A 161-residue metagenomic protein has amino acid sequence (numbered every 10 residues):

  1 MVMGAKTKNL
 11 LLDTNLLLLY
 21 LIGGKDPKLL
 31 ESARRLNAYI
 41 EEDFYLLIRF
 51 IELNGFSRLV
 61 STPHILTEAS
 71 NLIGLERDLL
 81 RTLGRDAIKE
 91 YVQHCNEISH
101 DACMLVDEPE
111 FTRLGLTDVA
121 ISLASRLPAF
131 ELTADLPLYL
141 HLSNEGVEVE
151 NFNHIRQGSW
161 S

Functional and structural regions predicted by a protein language model:
M1-S61, E76-L80, E150, R156-S161: Short, well-structured N-terminal submotif of metal-dependent ribonuclease cores
V2-T7, K25, V106-E110, L114 (+2 more regions): Acidic, PIN/NYN-like endoribonuclease modules and their adjacent C-terminal/linker elements
L16-L17, I65, A120-I121, P137-Y139: Alpha-helix capping/helix-boundary segments
L19-Y20, L72, H141: Residues that scaffold the ATP/ADP-binding catalytic core of kinase and kinase-like folds
E31, D86-A87, L142, S159: Flexible domain-boundary/linker segments
E31-A33, A102-L105, I121-A124: N-terminal start-of-chain detector that recognizes signal peptides and the immediate post-cleavage beginning
A38, F44-L114, V119: PIN-domain endoribonuclease scaffold, especially VapC-family toxins
